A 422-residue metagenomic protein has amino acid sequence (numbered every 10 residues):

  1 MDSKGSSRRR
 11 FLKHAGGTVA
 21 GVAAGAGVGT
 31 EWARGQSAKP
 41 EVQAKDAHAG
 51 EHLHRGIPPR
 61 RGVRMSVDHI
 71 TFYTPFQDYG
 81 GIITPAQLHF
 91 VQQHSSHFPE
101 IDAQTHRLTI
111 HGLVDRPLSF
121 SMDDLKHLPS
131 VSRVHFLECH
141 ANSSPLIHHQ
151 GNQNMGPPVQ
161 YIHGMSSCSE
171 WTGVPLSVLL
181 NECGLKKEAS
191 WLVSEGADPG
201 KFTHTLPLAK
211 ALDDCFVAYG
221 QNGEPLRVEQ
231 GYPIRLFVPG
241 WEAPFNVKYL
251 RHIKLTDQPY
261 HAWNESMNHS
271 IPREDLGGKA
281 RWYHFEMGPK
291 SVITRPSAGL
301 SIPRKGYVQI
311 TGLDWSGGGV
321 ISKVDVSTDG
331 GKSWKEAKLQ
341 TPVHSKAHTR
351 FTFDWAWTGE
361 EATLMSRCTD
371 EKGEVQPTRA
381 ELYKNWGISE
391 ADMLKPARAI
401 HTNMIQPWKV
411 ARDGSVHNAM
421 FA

Functional and structural regions predicted by a protein language model:
D2-A103, R107-L108, V114, F120 (+1 more regions): Extended, aromatic/histidine-rich regions of cofactor-dependent oxidoreductases associated with respiratory
A103, L118, S130-S132, S169-T172: Generic structural signal for well-ordered secondary structure
I110, C139, L176, S366: Hydrophobic/aromatic pocket-lining and membrane-interface residues
G112-V114, D124, A141-S143, N152 (+1 more regions): A mature extracytoplasmic/lumenal domain signature
S121-P129: Short Gly/aromatic-enriched secondary-structure transition segments
S130-C168: Short, conserved helix/loop micro-motifs enriched in His/Cys and acidic residues
S169-K186: CE4/NodB-like, metal-dependent polysaccharide N-deacetylase domain that modifies extracellular/periplasmic N-acetylated
